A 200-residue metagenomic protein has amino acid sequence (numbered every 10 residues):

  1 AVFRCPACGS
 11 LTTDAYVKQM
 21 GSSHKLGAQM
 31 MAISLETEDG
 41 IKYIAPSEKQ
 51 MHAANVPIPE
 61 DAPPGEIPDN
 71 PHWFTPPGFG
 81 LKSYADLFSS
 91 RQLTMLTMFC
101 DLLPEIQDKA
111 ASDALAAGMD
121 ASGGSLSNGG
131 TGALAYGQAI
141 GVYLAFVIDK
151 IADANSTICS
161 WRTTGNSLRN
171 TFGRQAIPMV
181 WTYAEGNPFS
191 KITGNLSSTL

Functional and structural regions predicted by a protein language model:
A1-L200: Nucleic-acid modification enzymes, centered on SAM-dependent nucleic-acid methyltransferases
